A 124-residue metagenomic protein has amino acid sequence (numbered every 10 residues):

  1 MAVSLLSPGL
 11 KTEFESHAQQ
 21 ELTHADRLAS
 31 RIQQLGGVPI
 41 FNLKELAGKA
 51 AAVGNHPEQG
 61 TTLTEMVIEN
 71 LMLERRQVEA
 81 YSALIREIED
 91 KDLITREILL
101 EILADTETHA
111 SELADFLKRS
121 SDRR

Functional and structural regions predicted by a protein language model:
M1-R124: Iron-associated oxidoreductase/ferritin-like identity signal
